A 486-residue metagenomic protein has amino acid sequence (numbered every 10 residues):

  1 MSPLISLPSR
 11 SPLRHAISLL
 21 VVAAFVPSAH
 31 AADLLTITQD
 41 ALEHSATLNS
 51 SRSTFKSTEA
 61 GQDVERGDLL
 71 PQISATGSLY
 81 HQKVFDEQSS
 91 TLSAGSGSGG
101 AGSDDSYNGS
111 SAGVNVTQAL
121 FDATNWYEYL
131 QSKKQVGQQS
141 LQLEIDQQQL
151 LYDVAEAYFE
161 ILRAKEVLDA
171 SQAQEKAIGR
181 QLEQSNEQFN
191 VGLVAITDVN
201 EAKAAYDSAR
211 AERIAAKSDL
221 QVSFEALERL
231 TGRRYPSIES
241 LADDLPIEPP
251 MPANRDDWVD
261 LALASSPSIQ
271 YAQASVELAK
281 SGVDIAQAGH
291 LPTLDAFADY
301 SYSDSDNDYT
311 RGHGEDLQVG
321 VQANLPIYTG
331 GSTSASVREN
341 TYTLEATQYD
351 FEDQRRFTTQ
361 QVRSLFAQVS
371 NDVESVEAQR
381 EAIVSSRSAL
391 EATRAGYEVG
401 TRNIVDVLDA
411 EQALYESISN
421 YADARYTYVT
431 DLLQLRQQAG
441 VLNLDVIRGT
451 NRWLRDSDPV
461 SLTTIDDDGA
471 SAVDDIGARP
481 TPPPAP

Functional and structural regions predicted by a protein language model:
S2-H30: Gram-negative bacterial Sec-dependent N-terminal signal peptides
S2-P3, Q149-L261, Q368, D372 (+4 more regions): Periplasmic alpha-helical coiled-coil/stalk elements that build and connect Gram-negative outer-membrane
P3-L4, A422-P486: Acidic, low-complexity, intrinsically disordered peripheral segments
H30-S78, V84, Y235, L241-V276 (+3 more regions): Bacterial Sec-pathway N-terminal export signals of envelope proteins
N49, Q72-L92, S98-S106, A119-I145 (+5 more regions): Small/polar (Gly/Ser/Thr/Ala-rich) solvent-exposed segments that form structured loops/beta-strands/short helices used
S50-E65, D146-A170, R180, E187 (+4 more regions): Amphipathic alpha-helical coiled-coil segments
R66, T117-A119, Q287-A288, Q322-N324: Transmembrane beta-barrel domains of outer membrane proteins
S110-V114, W258, L317-A323: Hydrophobic, lipid-facing positions within transmembrane beta-strands of outer-membrane proteins
